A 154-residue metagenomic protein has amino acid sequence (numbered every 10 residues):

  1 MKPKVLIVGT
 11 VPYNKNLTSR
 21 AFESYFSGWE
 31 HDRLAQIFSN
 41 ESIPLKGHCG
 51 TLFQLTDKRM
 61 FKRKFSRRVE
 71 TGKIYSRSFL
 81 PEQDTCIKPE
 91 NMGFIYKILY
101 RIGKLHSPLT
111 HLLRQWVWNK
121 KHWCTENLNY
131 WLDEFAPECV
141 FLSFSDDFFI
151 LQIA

Functional and structural regions predicted by a protein language model:
M1-Q83: N-terminal subdomain of nucleotide-sugar transferases
L6, C139-F141: Structural motif
T18, F22, C124-T125, I150: Amphipathic coiled-coil/heptad-repeat helices and related helical stalk/stem segments that mediate oligomerization
R77-C139: Conserved nucleotide-sugar donor-binding subdomain of glycosyltransferases
S143-D147: Short His-centered aromatic/hydrophobic patch
F148-A154: Extended hydrophobic/aromatic segments used for targeting, binding, or gating
